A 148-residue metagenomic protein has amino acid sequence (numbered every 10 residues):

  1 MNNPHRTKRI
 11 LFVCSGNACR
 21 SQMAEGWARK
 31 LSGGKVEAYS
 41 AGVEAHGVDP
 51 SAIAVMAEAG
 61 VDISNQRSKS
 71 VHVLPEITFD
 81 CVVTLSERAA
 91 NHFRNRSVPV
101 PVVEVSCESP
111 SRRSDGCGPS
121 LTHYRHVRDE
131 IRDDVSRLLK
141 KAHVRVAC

Functional and structural regions predicted by a protein language model:
M1-V73, I77: Conserved active-site segments centered on acidic
G16-A18, E87-A90: Short glycine-rich anion-binding loops that position phosphate/pyrophosphate groups of nucleotides and phosphorylated
G42, S86, V105-E108: Residues at the C-termini of beta-strands that transition into short coil/loop
H46-D49, A89-F93: Short, charged/polar "capping" segments at the starts of alpha-helices and the immediately preceding loops
S70-L74, A90-N95: Short amphipathic alpha-helices and their capping/turn segments at secondary-structure boundaries
D80: Conserved acidic residues
N91-C148: Phosphate-binding/catalytic loops
